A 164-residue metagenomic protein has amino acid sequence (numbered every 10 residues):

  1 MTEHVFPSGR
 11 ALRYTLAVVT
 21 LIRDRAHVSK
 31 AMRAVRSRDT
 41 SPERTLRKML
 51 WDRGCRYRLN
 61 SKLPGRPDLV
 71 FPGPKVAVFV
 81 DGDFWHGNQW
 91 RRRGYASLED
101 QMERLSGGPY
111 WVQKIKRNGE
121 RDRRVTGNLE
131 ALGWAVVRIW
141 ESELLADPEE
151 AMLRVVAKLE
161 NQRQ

Functional and structural regions predicted by a protein language model:
E3-F6, R10-R138, S142-Q164: Nucleic-acid endo/exonuclease domains
